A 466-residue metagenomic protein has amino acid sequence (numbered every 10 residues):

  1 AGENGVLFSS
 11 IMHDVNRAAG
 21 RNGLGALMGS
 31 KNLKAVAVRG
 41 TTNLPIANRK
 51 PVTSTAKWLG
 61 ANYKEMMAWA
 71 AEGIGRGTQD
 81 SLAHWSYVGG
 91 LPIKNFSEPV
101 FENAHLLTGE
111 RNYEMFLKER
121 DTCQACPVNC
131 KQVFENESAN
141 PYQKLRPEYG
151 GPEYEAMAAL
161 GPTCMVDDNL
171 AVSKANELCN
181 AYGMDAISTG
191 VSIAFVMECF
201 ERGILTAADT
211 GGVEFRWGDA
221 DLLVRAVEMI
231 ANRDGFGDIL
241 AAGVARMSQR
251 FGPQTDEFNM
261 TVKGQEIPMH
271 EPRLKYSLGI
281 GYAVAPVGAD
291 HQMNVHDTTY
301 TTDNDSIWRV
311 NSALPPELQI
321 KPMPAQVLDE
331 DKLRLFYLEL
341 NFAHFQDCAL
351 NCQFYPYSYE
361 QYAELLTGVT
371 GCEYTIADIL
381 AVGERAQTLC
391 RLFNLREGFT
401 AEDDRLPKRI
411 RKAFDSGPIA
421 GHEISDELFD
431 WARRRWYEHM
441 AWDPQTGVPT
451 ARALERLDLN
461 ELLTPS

Functional and structural regions predicted by a protein language model:
A1-N22, M28-S466: Extended C-terminal regions of large enzymes
